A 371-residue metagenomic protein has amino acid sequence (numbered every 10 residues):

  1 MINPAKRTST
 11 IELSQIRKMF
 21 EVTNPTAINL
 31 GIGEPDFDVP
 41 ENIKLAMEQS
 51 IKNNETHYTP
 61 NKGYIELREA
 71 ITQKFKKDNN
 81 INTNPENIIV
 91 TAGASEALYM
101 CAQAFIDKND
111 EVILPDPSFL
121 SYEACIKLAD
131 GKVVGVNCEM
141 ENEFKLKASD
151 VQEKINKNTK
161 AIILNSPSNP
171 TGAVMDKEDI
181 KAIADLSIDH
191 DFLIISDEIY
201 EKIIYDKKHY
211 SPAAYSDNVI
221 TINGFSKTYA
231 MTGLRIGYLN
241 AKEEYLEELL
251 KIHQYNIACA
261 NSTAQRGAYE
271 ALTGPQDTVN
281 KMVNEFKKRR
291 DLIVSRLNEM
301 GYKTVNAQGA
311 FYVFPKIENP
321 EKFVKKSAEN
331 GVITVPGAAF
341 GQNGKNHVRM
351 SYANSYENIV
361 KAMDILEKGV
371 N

Functional and structural regions predicted by a protein language model:
M1-E12, G63-E66: Conserved PLP-binding active-site segment in aminotransferase class I/II-type PLP enzymes
I2-P4, E21-T23, I28, I32-Q49 (+1 more regions): PLP-dependent class I/II
K6-N24: Short, Lys/Arg-rich amphipathic segments at extreme N-termini
S9-E12, G33, F37, H57: Short, N-terminal intrinsically disordered low-complexity segments that are rich in Pro/Gly and polar/charged residues
E12-I16, Y64, A94-S95, F144: Conserved donor sugar-nucleotide recognition element shared by glycan-biosynthetic enzymes
Q49-E55: N-terminal alpha-helical segment of soluble enzymes
Y58-A92: Conserved N-terminal alpha-helix of the aminotransferase class I/II PLP-enzyme fold
